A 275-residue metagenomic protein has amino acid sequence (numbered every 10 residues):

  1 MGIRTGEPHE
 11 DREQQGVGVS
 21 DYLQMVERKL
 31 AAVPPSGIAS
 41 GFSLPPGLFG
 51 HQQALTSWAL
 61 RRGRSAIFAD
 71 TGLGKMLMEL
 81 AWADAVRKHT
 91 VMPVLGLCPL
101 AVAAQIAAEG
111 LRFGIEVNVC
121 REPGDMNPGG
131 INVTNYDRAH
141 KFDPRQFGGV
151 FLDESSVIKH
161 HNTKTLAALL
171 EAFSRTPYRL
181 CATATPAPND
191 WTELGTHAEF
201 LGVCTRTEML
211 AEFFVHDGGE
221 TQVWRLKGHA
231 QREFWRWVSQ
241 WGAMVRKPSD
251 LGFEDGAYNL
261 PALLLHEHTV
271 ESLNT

Functional and structural regions predicted by a protein language model:
M1-P45: Helicase-associated low-complexity/disordered flanking segments
K29-F68: Conserved pre-motif I regulatory segment
R62-W82: Walker A/P-loop
V91-P93, R112, G149, V157 (+1 more regions): Conserved P-loop NTPase motor "coupling/switch" region that bridges the ATPase
V102-P123: Conserved helix-turn-beta segment of the N-terminal RecA-like "Helicase ATP-binding" lobe in SF1/SF2 helicases
N127-K141: Conserved two-lobed SF2 helicase motor
D250-T275: Conserved helicase/translocase motor-coupling segment
